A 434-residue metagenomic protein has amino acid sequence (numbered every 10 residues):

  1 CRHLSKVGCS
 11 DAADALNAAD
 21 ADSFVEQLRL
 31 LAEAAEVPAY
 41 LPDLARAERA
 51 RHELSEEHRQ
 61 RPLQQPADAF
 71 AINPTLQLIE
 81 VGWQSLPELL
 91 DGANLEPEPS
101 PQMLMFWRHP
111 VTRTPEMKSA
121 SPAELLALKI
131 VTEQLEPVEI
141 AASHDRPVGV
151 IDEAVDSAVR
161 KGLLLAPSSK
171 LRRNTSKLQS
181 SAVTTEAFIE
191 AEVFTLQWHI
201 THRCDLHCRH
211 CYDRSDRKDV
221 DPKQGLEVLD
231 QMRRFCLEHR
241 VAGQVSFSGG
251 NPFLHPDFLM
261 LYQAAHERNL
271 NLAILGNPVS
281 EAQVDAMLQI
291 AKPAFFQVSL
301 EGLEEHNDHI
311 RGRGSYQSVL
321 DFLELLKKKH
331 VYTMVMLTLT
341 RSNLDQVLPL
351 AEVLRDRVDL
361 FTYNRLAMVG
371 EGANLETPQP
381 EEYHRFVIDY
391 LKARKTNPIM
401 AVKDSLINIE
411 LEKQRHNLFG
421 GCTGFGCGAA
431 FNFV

Functional and structural regions predicted by a protein language model:
C1-Q65, R113-Q197: Long, charge-rich, low-complexity alpha-helical segments
R51-N94: A glycine-rich beta-turn/hairpin centered on an aromatic-Pro dipeptide
L76-K129: Low-complexity, glycine/alanine/valine/leucine- and proline-rich hydrophobic stretches
A120, Q224-G225, D257-F258, Q346-L350: Residues at alpha-helix caps and immediate loop-helix transition turns in enzyme cores, especially N- and C-cap
E136-P137, Q244, H266-N271, K329-M334: Short, surface-exposed connector motifs at secondary-structure boundaries
S168-S169, H255-D257, L344-D345: Short N-terminal helix/helix-N-cap motif within the alpha/beta-hydrolase-1
S176-A286, I290-A294: Conserved alpha-helical substructure of the radical SAM core
S215, V220, A294-F295, S299-E301 (+2 more regions): Radical SAM enzyme [4Fe-4S]-AdoMet core and its adjacent flexible, acidic and glycine-rich loops/tails across
